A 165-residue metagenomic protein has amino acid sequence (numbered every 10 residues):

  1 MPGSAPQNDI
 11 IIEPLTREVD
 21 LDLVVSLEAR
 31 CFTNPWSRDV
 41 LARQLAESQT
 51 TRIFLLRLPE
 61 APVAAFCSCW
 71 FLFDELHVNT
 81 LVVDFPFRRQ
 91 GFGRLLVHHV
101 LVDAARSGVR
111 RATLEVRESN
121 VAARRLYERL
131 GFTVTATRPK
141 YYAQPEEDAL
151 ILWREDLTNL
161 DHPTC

Functional and structural regions predicted by a protein language model:
G3-P6, I11-R88, V97-S107, E155-C165: Acetyl-CoA-dependent GNAT
F71-F73, E118, E146: A short coil/beta-turn micro-motif at the C-terminal edge of the histidine kinase catalytic ATP-binding domain
D84, R88, R117-S119, Q144: Residue-level recognition of the GNAT/N-acetyltransferase active site
L95, H99, D103, E115 (+1 more regions): Structural preference for long, well-ordered alpha-helical segments within the folded cores of structured domains
V97, S119-A123, K140-P145: Short glycine/proline-centered loop/turn elements that form peptide/ligand docking sites
A104-E115, R138: Conserved GNAT acetyl-CoA-binding A-motif
E115, E128, T133-I151: Conserved catalytic-core motifs of GNAT/GCN5-like acyltransferases
